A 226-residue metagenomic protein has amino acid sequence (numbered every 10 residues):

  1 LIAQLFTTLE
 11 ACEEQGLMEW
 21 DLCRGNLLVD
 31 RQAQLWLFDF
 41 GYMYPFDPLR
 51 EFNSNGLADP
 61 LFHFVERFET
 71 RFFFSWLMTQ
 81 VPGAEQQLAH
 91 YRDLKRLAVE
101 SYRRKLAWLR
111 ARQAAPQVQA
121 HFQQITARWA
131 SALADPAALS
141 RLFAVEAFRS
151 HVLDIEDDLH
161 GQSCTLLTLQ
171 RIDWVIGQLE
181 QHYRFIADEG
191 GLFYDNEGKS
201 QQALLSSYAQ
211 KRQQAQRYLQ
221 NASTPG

Functional and structural regions predicted by a protein language model:
L1-W20, R24-G25: Conserved kinase catalytic-core helix
N26, N53-N55, N196, N221: Detector for Asparagine
V29-A33: Activation-loop N-terminal segment of eukaryotic-like protein kinases
W36-F40: Pre-DFG segment of protein kinase catalytic domains
M43-L109, H121, I125, I172-Y183: C-lobe/activation-segment region of protein kinase-like
W108-G226: Regulatory N- and C-terminal appendages and interdomain linkers associated with kinase/kinase-like NTP transferase
